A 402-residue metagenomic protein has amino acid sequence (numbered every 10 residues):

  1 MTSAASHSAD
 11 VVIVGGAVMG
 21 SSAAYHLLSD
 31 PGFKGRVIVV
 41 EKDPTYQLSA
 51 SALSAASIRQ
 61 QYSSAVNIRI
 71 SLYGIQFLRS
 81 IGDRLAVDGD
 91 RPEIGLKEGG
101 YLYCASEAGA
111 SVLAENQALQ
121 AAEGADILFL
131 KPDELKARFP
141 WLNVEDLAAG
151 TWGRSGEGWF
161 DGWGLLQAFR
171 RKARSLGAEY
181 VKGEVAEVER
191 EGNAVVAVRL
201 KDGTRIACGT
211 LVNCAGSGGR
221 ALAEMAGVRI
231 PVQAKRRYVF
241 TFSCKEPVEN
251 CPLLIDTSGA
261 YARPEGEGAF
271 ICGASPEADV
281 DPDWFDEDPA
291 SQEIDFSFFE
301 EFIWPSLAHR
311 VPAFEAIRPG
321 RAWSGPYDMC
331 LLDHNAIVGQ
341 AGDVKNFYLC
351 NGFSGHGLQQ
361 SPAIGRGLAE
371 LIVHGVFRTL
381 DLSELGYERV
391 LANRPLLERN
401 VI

Functional and structural regions predicted by a protein language model:
A4-M19, I38: Beta1/beta-strand and adjacent pyrophosphate-binding region of the FAD-binding site in flavoprotein oxidoreductases
L28-A50: Glycine-rich FAD pyrophosphate-binding loop
A56-R138, G259-Y261: Dinucleotide-binding Rossmann-like beta1-alpha1 core, especially the glycine-rich loop that anchors the ADP
A65, R69-L72, Y103-V112, W152-R171 (+1 more regions): Short beta-strand to alpha-helix junction loop
W152-T210, G218: Helical element adjacent to the flavin cofactor pocket in flavoenzyme catalytic cores
G162, P305-I402: C-terminal catalytic lobe of FAD-dependent flavoproteins
D202-C251: Central helical "cap/lid" subdomain
C244-N346: Active-site lid/adjacent beta-loop-alpha segment flanking the redox-cofactor pocket in flavoenzymes
